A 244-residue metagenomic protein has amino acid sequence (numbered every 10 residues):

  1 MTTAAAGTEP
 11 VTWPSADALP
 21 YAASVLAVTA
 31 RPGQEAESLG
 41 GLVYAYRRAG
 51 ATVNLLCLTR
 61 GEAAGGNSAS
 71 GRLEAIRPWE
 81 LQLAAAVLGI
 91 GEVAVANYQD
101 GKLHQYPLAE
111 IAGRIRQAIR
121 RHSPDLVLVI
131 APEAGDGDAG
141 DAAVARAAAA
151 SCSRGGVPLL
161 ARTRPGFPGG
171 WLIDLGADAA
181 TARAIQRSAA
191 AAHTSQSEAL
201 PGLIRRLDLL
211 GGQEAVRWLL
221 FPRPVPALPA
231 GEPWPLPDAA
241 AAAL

Functional and structural regions predicted by a protein language model:
T2-H122, A241-L244: Active-site rim/loop-helix segments in enzyme catalytic domains that contact anionic ligands
T2-V28, G101, Q105-L244: Metal-dependent de-N-acetylase/amidase catalytic core
